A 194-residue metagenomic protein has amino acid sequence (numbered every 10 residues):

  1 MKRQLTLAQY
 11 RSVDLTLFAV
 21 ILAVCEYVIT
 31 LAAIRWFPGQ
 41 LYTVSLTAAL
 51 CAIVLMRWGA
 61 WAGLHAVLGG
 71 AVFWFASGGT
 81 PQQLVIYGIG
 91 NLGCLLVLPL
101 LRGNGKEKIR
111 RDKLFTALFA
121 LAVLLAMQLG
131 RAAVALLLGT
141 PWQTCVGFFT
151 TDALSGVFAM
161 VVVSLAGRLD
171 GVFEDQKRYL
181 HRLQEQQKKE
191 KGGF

Functional and structural regions predicted by a protein language model:
M1-R57: Hydrophobic transmembrane alpha-helices
A23-Y27, G70-A71, N91: Residue-level recognition of pore/gate-forming positions within transmembrane alpha-helices of multi-pass
L31-L41, T80-G90, L100-F194: Membrane-embedded alpha-helical hairpins and interfacial helices in multi-pass inner-membrane proteins
C51, N91-P99: Alpha-helical transmembrane segments and their membrane-interface exit regions
I53-V67: Membrane-helix interface "capping/anchor" motifs
H65-I86: Membrane-helix boundary elements
